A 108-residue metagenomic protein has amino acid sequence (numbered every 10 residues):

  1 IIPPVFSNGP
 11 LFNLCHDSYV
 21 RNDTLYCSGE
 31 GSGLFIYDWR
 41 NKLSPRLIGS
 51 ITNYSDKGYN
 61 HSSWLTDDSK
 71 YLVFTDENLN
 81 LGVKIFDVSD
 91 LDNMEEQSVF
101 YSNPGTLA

Functional and structural regions predicted by a protein language model:
I1-A108: Feature marking well-ordered beta-strand scaffolds used for ligand recognition
